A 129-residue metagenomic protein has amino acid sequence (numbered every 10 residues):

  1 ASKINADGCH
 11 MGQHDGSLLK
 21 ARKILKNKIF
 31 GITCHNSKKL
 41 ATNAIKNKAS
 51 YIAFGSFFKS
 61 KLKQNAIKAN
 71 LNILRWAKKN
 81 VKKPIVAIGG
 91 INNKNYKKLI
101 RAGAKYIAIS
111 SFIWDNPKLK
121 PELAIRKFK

Functional and structural regions predicted by a protein language model:
K3-D7, K38-G55, K97-A102: Alpha/beta enzyme core
N5-D7, K26-K28, K48-S50, V81-I85 (+1 more regions): Short, well-ordered coil/turn segments that N-cap beta-strands
C9-M11, F30-T33, I52-F54, I85-G89 (+1 more regions): Hydrophobic faces of well-ordered beta-strands that scaffold small-molecule active sites in alpha/beta enzyme cores
Q13-K20, A53-N65, Y96-K129: Glycine-rich phosphate-binding active-site loops on the catalytic face of alpha/beta enzymes
D15, L19-S37, N65-N93, R126-K129: Alpha-helix-loop-beta-strand connector modules within alpha/beta enzyme cores
T42-V81: Ampipathic, surface-exposed secondary-structure segments
